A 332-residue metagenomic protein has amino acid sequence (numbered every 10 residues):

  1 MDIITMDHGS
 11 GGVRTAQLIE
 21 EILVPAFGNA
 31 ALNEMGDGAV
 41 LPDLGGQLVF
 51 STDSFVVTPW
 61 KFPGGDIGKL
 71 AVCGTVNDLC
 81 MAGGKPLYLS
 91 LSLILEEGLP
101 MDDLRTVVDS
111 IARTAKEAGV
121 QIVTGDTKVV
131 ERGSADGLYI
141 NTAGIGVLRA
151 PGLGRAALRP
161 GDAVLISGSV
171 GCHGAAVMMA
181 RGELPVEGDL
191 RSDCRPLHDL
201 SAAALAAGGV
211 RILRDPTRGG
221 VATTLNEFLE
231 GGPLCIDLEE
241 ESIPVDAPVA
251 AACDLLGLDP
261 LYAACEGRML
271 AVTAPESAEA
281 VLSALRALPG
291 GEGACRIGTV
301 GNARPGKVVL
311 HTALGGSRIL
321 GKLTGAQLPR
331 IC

Functional and structural regions predicted by a protein language model:
M1-I22, S317-L328: N-terminal amphipathic/basic leader segments beginning at the initiator methionine
T5, V13-I166, V177: Glycine-rich phosphate/pyrophosphate-binding loop regions near the starts of catalytic domains
G9, S54, L91-I94, D126-V129 (+5 more regions): Short, ordered loop/turn segments at secondary-structure junctions
G28, E96-G98, L190-C265: Active-site-proximal betaalpha loop/short-helix elements that scaffold phosphoryl/nucleotidyl transfer chemistry
V147-D193, L310, R330: Phosphate/diphosphate-binding glycine-rich loops and adjacent basic-rich segments that engage nucleotide
T273-E279: Helix N-cap motif at beta-to-alpha junctions
A280-G290: Short amphipathic alpha-helices in soluble, non-transmembrane regions that often serve as interface/regulatory elements
L288-C332: Acidic, Ser/Thr/Pro-rich beta/coil linker or hinge segments at domain junctions
